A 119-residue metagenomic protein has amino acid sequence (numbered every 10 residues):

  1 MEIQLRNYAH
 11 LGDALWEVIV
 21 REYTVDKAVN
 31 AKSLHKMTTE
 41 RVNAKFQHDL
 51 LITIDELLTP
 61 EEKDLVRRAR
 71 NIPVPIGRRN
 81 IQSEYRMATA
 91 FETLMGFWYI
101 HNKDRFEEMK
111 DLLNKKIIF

Functional and structural regions predicted by a protein language model:
M1-F119: Double-stranded RNA-binding/processing signature
